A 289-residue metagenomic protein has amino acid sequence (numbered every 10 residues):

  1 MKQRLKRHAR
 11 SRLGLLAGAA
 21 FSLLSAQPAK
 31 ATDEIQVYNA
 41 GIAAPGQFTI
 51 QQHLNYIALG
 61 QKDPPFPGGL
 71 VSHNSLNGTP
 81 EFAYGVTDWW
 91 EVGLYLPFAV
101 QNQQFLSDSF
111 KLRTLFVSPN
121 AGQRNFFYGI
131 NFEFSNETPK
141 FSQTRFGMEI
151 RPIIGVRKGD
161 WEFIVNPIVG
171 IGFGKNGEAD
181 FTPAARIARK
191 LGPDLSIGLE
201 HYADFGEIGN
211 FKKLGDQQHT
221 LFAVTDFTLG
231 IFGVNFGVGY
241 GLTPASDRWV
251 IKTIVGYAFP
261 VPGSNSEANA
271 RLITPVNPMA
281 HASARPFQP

Functional and structural regions predicted by a protein language model:
K2-L16: Bacterial N-terminal signal peptides that target proteins for export
G14-L24: Bacterial N-terminal signal peptides
K30-P289: Transmembrane beta-barrel domains of Gram-negative outer membranes and organellar outer membranes
